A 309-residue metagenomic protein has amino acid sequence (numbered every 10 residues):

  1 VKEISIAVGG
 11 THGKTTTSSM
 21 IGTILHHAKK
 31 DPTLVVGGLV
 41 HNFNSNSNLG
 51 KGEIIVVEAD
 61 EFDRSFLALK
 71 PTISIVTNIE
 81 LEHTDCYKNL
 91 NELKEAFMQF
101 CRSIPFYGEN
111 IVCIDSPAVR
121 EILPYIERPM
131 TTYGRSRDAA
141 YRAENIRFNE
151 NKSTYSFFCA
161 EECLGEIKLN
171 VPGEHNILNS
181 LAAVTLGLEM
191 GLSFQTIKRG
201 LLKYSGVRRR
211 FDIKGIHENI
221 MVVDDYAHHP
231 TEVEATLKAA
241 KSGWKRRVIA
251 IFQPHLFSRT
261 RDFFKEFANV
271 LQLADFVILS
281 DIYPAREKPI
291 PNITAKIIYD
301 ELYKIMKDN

Functional and structural regions predicted by a protein language model:
V1-A7, T17-I21, A28, D138-R142 (+3 more regions): Short, basic phosphate-binding NTP loop
V1-I114, A118-R128, L181, L188-M190 (+1 more regions): Phosphate-binding loop of NTP-binding sites
G10-T11, G37, R135, Q253-H255 (+1 more regions): Cofactor-binding loop segments of dinucleotide-utilizing enzymes, especially the Rossmann-like FAD- and NAD(P)+-binding
N42-F43, S116-E121, A140, S258-T260 (+1 more regions): Short, charged/polar "capping" segments at the starts of alpha-helices and the immediately preceding loops
D85-E92, R259-D262, E287-P291: Glycine/threonine-rich flexible loop motifs
E109-I114, I249-Q253, L273-P284: Short internal beta-strands
N149-N151, C159-F276, D300: Nucleotide phosphate-binding/pyrophosphate-handling subdomain across enzymes that bind or process nucleotide phosphates
F267-N309: C-terminal helical cap/extension that packs against the catalytic core of soluble nucleotide-cofactor enzymes
